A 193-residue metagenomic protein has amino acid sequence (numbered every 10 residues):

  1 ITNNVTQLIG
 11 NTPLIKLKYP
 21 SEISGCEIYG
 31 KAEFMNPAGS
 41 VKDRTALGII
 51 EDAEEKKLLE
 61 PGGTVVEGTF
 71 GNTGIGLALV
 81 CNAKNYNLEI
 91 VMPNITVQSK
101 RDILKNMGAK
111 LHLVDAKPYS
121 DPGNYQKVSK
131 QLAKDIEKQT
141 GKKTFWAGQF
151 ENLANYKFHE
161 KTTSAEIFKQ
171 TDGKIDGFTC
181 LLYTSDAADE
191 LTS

Functional and structural regions predicted by a protein language model:
I1-S185, S193: PLP-dependent amino-acid enzyme catalytic core
